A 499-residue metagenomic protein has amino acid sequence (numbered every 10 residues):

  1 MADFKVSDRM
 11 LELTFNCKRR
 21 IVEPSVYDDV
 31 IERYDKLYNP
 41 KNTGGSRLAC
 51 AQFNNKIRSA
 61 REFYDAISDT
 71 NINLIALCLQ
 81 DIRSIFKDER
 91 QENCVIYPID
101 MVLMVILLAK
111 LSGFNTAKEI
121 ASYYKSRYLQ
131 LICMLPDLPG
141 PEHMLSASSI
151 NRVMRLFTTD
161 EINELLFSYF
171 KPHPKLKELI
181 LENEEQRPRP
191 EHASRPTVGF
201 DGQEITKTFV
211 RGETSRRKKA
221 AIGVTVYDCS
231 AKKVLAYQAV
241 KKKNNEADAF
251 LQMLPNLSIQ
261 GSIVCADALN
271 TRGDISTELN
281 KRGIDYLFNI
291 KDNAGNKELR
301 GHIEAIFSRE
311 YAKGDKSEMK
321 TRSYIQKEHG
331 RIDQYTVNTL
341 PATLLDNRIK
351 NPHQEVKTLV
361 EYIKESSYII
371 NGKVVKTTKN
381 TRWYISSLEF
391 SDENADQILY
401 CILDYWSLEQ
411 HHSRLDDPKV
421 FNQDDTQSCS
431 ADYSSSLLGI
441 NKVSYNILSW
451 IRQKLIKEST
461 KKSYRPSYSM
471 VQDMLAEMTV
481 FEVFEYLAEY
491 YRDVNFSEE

Functional and structural regions predicted by a protein language model:
A2-G199, Y227, K233-V234, L251 (+1 more regions): Dynamic "connector" segments at or just before major functional cores
D100, N115, N245, S435-L438: Conserved active-site and cofactor/substrate-binding residues in soluble primary-metabolism enzymes
V105, I120, S146, K232 (+6 more regions): Mobile genetic element proteins and their domesticated derivatives, centered on retroelements and DNA transposons
H143, V198, V264, D404-S407: Short conserved micro-motifs on helix faces and helix-strand junctions that flank and scaffold key functional residues
N163, K316-Y400: Active-site capping/gating regions of soluble enzymes
L176-C265, T271-I284, K291: Polybasic low-complexity intrinsically disordered regions
A239-H353: An internal, acidic/charged active-site-proximal segment that coordinates divalent cations and/or engages
Y362-S444: A C-terminal functional module that forms or caps the active site or interfaces directly with catalytic machinery
